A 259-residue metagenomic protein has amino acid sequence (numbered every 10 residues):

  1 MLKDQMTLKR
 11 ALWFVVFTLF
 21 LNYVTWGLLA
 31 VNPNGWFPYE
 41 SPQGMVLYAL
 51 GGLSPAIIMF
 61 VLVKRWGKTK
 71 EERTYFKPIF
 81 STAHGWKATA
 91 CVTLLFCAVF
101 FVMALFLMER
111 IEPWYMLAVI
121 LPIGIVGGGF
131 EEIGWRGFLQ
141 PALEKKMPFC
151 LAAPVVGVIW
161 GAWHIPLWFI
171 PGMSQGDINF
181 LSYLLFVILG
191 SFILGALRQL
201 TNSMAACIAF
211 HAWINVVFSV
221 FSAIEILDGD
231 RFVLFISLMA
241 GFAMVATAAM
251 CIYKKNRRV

Functional and structural regions predicted by a protein language model:
L2-V16, E40-G51, W66-F101, W114-Y115 (+1 more regions): Interfacial transmembrane-helix boundary/kink motif in multi-pass membrane proteins
W13-W66, Y75, A88, W114-V119 (+2 more regions): Alpha-helical transmembrane segments in multi-pass membrane proteins
L19-G27, F96-A104, V158-L167, A212-S222: Aromatic-anchored segments of alpha-helical transmembrane domains
G27, I178-F232: Functionally important transmembrane alpha-helices
R110-L121, G172-L185: Juxtamembrane helix-entry segments on the extracytoplasmic side of multipass membrane proteins
F130-I159, Q199-S203: Membrane-interface helix/loop boundary segments of multi-pass membrane proteins
C150-Q175: Membrane-helix boundary elements
A212-V259: C-terminal membrane module of polytopic membrane proteins
